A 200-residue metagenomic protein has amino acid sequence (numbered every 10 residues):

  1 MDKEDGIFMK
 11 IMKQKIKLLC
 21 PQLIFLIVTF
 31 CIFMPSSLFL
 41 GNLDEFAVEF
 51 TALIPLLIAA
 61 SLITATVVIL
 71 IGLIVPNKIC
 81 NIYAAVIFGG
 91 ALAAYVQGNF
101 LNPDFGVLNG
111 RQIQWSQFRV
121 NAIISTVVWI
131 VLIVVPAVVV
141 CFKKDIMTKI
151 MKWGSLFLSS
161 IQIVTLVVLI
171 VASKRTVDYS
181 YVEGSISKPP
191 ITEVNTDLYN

Functional and structural regions predicted by a protein language model:
E4-Q114: Extended, compositionally biased non-globular segments that define protein topology
M12, I16-L19, N81, A85 (+2 more regions): Membrane-water interface of alpha-helical transmembrane segments
P55-I58, V120-I130: Membrane-interface loop-to-helix entry segments
I74, I124-I161: Cytosolic-side transmembrane helix boundary signature
L92, V96, I130, L156 (+1 more regions): Hydrophobic alpha-helical transmembrane segments of multipass integral membrane proteins
T165-Y181: Membrane-interface motif at the C-terminal end of an N-terminal transmembrane signal
Y179-N200: Soluble catalytic regions of membrane-associated enzymes that act on cell-envelope and secretory-pathway components
